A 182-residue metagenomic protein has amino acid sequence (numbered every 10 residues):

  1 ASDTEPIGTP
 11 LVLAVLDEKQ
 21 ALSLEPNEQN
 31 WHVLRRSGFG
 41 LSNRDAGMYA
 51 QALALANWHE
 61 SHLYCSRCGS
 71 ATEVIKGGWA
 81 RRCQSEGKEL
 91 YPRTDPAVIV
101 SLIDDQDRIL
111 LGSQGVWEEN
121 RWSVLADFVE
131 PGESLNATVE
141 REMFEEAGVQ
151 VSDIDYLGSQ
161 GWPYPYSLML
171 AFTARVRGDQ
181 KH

Functional and structural regions predicted by a protein language model:
S2-G40, V129-H182: Unchanged
E28-W31, N43-G47, H62, W122 (+1 more regions): Generic signal for short, ordered secondary-structure residues within or immediately flanking folded domains
F39-N57: Short, charged surface segments at domain edges that flank catalytic/cofactor-binding sites
A50, F128-V129: A generic structural signal for short
Q51-S101: Cys/His-rich short segments
A80-S123, F128, Q150-V151, D155 (+1 more regions): N-terminal strand-loop-strand
